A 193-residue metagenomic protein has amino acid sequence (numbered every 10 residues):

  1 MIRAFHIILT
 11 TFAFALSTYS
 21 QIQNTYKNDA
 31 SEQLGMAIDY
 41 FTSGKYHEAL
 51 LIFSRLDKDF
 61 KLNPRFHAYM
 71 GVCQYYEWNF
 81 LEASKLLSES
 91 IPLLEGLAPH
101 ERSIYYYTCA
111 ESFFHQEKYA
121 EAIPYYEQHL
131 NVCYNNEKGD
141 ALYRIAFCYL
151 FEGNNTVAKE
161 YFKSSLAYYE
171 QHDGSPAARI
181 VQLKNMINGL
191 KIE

Functional and structural regions predicted by a protein language model:
N28-R55, D59: Alpha-helical segment of the N-proximal tetratricopeptide repeat
K159-E193: Terminal, low-structured helical/coil segments at or just beyond the last alpha-helical repeat
